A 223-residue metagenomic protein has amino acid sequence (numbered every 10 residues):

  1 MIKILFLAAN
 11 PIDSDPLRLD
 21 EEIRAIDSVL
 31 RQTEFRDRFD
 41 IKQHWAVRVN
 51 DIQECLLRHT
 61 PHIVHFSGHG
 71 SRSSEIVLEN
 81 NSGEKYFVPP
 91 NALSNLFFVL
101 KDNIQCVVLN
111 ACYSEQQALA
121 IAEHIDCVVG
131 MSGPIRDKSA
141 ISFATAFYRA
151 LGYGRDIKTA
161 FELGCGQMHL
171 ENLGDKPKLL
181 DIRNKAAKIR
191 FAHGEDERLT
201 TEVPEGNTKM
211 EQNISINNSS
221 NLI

Functional and structural regions predicted by a protein language model:
M1-P90: A domain-level signal for caspase-like cysteine endopeptidase catalytic cores and their zymogen-processing architecture
F35, F39-K42, D102-E205: Active-site-proximal C-terminal subdomain of hydrolase catalytic domains
D51, A92, D156-T159: An acidic, carboxylate-rich microenvironment
I52, L93-F97, F147, G164: Generic hydrophobic alpha-helical segments
L57-R58, F98-V99, A122-E123: Solvent-exposed polar/charged
E79-C112: Caspase-like (clan CD) cysteine peptidase catalytic core
E197-I223: Long, low-complexity intrinsically disordered regions enriched in small/polar and proline/glycine residues
